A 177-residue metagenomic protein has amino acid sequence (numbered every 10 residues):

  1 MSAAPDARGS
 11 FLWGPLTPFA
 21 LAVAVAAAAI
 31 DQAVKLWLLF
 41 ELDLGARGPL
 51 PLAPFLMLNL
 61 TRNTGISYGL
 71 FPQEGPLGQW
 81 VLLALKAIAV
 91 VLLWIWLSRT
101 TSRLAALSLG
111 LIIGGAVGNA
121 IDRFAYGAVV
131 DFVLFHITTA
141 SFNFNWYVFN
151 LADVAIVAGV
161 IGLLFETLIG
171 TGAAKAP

Functional and structural regions predicted by a protein language model:
M1-P177: Alpha-helical transmembrane bundles and membrane-interface segments of multipass inner-membrane proteins
